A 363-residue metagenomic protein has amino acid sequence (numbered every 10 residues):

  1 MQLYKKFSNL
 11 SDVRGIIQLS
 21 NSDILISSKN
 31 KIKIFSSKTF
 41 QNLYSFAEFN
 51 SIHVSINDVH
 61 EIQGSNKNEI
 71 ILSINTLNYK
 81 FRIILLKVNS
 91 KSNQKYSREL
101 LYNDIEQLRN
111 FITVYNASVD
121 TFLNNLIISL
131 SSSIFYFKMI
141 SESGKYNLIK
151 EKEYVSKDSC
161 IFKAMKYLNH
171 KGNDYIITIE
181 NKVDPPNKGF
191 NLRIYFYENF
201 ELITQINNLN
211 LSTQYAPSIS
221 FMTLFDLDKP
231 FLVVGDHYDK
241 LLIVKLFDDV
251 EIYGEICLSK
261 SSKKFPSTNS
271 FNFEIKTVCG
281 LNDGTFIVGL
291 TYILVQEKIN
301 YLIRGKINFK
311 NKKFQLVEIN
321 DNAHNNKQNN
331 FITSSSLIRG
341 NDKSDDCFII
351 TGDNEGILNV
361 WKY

Functional and structural regions predicted by a protein language model:
M1-S11, L316: A short helix->beta-strand "capping" segment at the edge of beta-propeller domains
L10-I17, S51-I62, L108-S118, S159-Y167 (+3 more regions): Canonical WD40 repeat/beta-propeller blade segments in eukaryotic WD-repeat proteins
Q18-N21, Q63-K67, T121-L123, L168-G172 (+3 more regions): Residue-level detector of Asp-centered blade-edge/turn motifs that repeat once per structural unit in beta-propeller
I24-S28, I71-T76, L126-L130, I176-E180 (+5 more regions): Conserved beta-strand element within WD40/beta-propeller blades
I32-I34, N78-L86, S133-K138, D184-I194 (+3 more regions): Structural motif
T39, L86-Q94, F137-Y146, F196-L202 (+3 more regions): Short loop/turn segments immediately following beta-strands, especially the blade-tip and inter-blade linker loops
S270-I307: Loop/turn-rich, solvent-exposed surfaces of beta-rich toroidal or solenoidal domains
I332-Y363: Blade-level signature of beta-propeller repeat domains, shared across WD40, Kelch, NHL, RCC1 and BNR/Asp-box propellers
